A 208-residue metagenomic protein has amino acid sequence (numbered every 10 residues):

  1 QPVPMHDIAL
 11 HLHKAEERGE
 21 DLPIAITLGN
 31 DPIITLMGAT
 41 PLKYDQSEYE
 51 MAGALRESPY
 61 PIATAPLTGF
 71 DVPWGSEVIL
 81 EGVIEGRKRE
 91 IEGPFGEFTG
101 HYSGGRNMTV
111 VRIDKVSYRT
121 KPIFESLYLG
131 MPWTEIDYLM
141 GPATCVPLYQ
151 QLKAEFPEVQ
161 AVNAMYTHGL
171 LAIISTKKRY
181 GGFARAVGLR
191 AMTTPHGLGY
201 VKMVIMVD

Functional and structural regions predicted by a protein language model:
Q1-A39, L198-Y200, M206: Internal alpha/beta scaffold segment
N30-D208: Charged, compositionally biased interaction regions
